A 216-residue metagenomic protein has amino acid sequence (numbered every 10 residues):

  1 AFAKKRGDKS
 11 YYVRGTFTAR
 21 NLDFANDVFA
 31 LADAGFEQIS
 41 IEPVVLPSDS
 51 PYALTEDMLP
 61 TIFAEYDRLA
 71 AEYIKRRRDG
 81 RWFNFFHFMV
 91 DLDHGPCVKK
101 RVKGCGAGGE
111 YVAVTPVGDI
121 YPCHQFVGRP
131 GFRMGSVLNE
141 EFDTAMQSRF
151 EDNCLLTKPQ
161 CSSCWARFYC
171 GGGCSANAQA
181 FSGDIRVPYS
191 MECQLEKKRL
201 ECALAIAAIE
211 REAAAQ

Functional and structural regions predicted by a protein language model:
K4-Y111, T115, P130-R133: Radical SAM enzyme [4Fe-4S]-AdoMet core and its adjacent flexible, acidic and glycine-rich loops/tails across
Y12, R68, V117, Q160-S163 (+1 more regions): Generic detector of isolated residues embedded in canonical secondary-structure elements
V127-Q216: Flexible mid-to-C-terminal extensions adjoining Fe-S/redox cofactors in radical SAM and related proteins
